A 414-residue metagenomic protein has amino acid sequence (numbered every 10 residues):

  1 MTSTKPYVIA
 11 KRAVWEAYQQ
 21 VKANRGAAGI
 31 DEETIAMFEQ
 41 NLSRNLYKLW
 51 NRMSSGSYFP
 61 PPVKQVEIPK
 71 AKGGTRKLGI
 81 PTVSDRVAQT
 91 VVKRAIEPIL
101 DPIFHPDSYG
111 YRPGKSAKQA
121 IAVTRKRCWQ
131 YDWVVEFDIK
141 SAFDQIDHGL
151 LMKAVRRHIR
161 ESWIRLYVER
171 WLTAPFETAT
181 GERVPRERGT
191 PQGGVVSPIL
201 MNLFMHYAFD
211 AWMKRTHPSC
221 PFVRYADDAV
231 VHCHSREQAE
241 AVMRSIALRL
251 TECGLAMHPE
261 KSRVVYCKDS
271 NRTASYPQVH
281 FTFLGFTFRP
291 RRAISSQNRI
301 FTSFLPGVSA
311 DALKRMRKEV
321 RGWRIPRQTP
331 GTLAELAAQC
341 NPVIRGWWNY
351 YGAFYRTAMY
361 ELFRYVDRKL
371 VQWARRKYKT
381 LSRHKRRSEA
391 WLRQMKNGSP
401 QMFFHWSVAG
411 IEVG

Functional and structural regions predicted by a protein language model:
M1-S43, Y47: Non-catalytic, polymerase-adjacent accessory regions of viral genome-replication enzymes
R52-E67, A71, I103-K268, H280: Conserved polymerase palm-domain catalytic core
P60-V66, A71, L172, G331-Y350: Core structural elements
T173, C253, M257-Q328, R345: A conserved non-catalytic segment of reverse transcriptases and RNA-directed RNA polymerases corresponding to the late
P185-T190, T302-L305, R321-L336, G346-M359: Short, solvent-exposed helix-loop connector elements
Y225, S262-S270, C340-V343, Y360-D367 (+1 more regions): A glycine-rich phosphate-binding loop feature that marks nucleotide/adenosyl-phosphate handling sites
L336-L381: Non-catalytic, peripheral interaction segments enriched in hydrophobic/basic residues
Y365-K369, A374, Y378-G414: Extended C-terminal regions of large enzymes
